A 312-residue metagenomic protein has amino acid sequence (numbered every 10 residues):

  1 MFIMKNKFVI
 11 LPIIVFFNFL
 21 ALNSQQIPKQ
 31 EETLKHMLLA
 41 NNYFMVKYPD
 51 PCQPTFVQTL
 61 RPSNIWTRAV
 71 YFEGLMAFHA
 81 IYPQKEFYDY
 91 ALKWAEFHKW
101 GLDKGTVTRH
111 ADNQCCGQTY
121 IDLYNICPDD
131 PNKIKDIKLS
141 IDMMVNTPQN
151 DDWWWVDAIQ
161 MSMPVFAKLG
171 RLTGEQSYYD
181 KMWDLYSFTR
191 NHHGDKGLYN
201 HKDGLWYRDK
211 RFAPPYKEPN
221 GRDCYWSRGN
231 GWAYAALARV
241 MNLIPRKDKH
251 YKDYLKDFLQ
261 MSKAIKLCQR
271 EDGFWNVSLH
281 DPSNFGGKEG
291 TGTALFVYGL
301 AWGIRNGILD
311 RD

Functional and structural regions predicted by a protein language model:
M1-P28: Bacterial Sec-dependent N-terminal signal peptides
Q25-D312: Glycan-recognition and catalytic cores of secretory/periplasmic carbohydrate-active enzymes
